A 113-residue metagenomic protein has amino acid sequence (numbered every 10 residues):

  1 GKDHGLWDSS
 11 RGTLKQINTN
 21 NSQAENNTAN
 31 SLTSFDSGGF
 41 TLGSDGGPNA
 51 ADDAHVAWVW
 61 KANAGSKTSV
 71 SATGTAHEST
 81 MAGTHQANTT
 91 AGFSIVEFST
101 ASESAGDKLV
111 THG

Functional and structural regions predicted by a protein language model:
G1-G113: Surface-exposed molecular-recognition determinants
